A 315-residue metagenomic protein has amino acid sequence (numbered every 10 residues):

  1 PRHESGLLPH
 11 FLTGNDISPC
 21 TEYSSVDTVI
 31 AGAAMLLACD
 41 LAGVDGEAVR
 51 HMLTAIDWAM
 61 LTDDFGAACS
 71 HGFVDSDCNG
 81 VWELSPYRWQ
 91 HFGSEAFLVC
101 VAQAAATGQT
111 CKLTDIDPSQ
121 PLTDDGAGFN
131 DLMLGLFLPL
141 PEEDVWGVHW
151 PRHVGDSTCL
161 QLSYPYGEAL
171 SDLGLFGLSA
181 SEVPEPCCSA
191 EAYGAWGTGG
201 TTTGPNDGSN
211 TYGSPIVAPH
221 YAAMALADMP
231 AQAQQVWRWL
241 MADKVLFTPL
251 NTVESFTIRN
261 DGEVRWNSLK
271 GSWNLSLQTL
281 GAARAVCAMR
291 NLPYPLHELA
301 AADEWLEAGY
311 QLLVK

Functional and structural regions predicted by a protein language model:
P1-K315: Ser/Thr/Asn(+Pro)-rich, low-complexity disordered segments
